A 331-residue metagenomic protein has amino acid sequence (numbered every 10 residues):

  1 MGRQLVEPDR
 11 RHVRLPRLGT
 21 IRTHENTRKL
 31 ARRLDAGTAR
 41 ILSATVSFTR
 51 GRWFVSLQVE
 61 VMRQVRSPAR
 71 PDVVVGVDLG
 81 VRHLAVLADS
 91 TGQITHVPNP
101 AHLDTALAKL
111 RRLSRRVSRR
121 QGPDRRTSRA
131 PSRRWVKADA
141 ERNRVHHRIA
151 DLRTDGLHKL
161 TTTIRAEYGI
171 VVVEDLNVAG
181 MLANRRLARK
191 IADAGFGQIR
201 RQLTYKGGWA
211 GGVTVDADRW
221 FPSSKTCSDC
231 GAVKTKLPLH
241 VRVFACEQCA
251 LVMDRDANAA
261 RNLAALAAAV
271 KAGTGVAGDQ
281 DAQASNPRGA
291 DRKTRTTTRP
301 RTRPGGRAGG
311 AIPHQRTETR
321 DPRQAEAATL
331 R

Functional and structural regions predicted by a protein language model:
M1-S47: Acidic carboxylate diad motif detector
R17-G19, E25, F48, L57-V61 (+6 more regions): Short, structured patches in soluble enzyme cores that scaffold and shape functional sites
R52-V75, R242-A245: A short acidic-Thr-Gly-centered motif at the start of a beta-strand
R66, K190, A194-R331: Positively charged, low-complexity nucleic-acid-binding target-recognition regions
P68-D89, L203, D256: Gly/Thr-rich phosphate-binding beta-strand-loop-beta motif of the actin/hexokinase/Hsp70
Q93-I149, T329-L330: Nucleic-acid-processing active sites and adjacent nucleic-acid-binding tracks, predominantly divalent metal-dependent
L160, I164, Y168-L176, V215: Short glycine-rich phosphate-binding loop at a beta-alpha junction
L176-A192: RNase H catalytic domain
